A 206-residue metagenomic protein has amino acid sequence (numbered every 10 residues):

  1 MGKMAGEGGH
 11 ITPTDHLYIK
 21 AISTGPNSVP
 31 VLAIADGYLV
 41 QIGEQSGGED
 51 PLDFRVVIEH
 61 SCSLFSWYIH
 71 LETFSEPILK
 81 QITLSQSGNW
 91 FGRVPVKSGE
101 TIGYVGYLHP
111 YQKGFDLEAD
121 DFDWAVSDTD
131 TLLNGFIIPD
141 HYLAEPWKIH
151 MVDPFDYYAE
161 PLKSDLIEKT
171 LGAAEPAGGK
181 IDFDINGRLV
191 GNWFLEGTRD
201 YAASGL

Functional and structural regions predicted by a protein language model:
M1-F54, C62, K97-S98, P154-L206: Surface-exposed, glycine-biased beta-strand/turn segments
I34-G92: Zn2+-dependent peptidoglycan hydrolase active-site motif and core
S61-S63, T101-Y104: Short glycine-rich beta-strand segments
W67-I69, F74-K97, Y104-S204: Acidic, glycine-rich catalytic/binding loops that coordinate metals and/or anionic ligands
